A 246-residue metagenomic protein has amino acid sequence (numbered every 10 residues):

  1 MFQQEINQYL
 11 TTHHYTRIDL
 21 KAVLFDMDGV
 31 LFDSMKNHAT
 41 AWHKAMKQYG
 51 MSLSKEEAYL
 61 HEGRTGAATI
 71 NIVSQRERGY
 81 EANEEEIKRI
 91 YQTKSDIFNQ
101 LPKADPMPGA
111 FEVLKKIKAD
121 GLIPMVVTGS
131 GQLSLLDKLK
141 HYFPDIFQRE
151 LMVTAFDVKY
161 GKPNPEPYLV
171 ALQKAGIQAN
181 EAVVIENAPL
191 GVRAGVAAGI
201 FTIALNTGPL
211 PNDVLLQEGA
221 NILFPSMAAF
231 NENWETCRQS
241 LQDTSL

Functional and structural regions predicted by a protein language model:
M1-K21, K115, G131-L246: Asp-based, Mg2+/Mn2+-dependent phosphohydrolase catalytic module
F2-E57: Active-site neighborhood of HAD-like aspartate-dependent phosphohydrolases
T12-H14, D19, N99-V126, L133: Short, acidic loop-to-helix structural element flanking the phosphoryl-transfer center in phosphate-processing enzymes
V30, T128-S130: Conserved phosphate-coupling serine/threonine residues in phosphotransfer and NTP-handling enzymes
L31, P106, P124, V184-I185 (+1 more regions): Conserved SAM-binding loop
T40, A45-R78, Q100: Alpha-helical substrate-recognition element adjacent to the catalytic core
K47, K118, V196: Anion (oxyanion) recognition and catalysis
S74-E112, D120: Metal-dependent phosphoesterase signature
